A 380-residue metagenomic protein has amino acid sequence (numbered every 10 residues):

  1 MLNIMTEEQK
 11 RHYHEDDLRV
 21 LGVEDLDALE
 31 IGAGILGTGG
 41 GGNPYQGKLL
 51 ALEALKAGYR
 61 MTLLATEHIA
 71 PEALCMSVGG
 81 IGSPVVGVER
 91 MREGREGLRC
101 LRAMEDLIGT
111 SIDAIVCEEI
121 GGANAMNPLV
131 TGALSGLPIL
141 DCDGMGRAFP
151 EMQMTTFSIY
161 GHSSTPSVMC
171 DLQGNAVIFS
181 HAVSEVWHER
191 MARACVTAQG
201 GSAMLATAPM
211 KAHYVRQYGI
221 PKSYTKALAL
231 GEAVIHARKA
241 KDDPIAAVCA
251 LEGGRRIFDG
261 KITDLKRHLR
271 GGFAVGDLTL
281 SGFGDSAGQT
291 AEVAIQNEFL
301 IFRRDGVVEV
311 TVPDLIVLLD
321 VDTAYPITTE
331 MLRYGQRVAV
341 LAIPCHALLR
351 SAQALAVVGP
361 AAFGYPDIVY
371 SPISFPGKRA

Functional and structural regions predicted by a protein language model:
D27-G80, T328-H346: N-terminal low-complexity or amphipathic/hydrophobic leaders
N43-G47, G97-L98, E118-L129, G146-E151: Short glycine/serine/threonine-rich phosphate/pyrophosphate-binding segments that cradle anionic phosphate groups
E67-D113: Glycine-rich oxoanion-binding loops at beta->alpha junctions
I69-P84, M154-C195: A structural-propensity feature for long, helix-poor, extended segments
A133-Q153: Short, acidic/small-residue loops that bind anionic groups at enzyme active sites
Q173-S223: Conserved anion/nucleotide-ligand pocket segment
A229-G284: Oxyanion-binding "anion nests"
L265-A380: C-terminal non-catalytic interaction/assembly regions of soluble proteins
